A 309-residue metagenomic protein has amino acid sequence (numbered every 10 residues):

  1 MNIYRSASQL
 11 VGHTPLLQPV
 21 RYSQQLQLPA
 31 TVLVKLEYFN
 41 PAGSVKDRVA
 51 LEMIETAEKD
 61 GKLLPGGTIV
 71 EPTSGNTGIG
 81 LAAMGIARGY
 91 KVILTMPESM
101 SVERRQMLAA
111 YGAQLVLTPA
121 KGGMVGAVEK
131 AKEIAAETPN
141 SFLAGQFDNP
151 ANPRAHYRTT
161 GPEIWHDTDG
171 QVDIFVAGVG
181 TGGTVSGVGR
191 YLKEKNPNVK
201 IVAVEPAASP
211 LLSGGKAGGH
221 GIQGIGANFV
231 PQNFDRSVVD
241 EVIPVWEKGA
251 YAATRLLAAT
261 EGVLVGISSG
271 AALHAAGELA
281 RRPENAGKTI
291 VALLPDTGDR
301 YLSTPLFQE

Functional and structural regions predicted by a protein language model:
M1-E309: PLP-dependent amino-acid enzyme catalytic core
